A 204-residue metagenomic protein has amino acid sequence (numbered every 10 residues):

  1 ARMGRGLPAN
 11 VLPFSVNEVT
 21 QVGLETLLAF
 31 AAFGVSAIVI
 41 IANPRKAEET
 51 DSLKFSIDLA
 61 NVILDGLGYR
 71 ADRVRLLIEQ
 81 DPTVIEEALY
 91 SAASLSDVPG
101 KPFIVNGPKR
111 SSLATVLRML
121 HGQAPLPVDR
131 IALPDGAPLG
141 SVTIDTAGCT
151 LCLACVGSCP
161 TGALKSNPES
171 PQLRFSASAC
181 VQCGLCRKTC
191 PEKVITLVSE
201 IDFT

Functional and structural regions predicted by a protein language model:
A1, S52, D65-E169, S178-A179 (+1 more regions): Ferredoxin-type iron-sulfur electron-transfer modules and their immediate structural context
A1-E25, F33, L185-T204: Flanking helices and flexible, charged tails adjoining ferredoxin-like Fe-S electron-transfer domains in multi-subunit
V11-L12, S36-V39, Q172: Beta-sheet entry/capping signal
L12, I41-P44, L139-D145: Glycine- and acidic
F14-E18, E48, A147: Conserved aromatic-histidine-acidic binding/catalytic patches
T26-L77, D81: Cofactor-cradling patches in redox/metallo enzymes
R174-S176: Accessory beta->alpha helical hairpin/"wing" motif in late/C-terminal subdomains of nucleic-acid enzymes
